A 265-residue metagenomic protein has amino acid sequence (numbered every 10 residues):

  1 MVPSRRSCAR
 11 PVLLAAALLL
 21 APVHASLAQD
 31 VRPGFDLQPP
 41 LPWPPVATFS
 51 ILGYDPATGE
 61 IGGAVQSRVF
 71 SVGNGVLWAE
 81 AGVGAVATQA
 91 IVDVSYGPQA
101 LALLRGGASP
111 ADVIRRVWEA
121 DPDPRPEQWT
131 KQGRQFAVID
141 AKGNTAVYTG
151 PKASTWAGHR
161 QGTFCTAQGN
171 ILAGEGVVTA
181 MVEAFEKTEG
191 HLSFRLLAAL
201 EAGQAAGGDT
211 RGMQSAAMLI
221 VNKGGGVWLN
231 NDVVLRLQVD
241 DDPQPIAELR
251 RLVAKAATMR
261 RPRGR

Functional and structural regions predicted by a protein language model:
M1-P3, H24-L27: Short intrinsically disordered, low-complexity coil segments enriched in acidic
V2-L13: Bacterial N-terminal signal peptides that target proteins for export
P11-S26: Bacterial N-terminal signal peptides
D30-R265: N-terminal nucleophile
